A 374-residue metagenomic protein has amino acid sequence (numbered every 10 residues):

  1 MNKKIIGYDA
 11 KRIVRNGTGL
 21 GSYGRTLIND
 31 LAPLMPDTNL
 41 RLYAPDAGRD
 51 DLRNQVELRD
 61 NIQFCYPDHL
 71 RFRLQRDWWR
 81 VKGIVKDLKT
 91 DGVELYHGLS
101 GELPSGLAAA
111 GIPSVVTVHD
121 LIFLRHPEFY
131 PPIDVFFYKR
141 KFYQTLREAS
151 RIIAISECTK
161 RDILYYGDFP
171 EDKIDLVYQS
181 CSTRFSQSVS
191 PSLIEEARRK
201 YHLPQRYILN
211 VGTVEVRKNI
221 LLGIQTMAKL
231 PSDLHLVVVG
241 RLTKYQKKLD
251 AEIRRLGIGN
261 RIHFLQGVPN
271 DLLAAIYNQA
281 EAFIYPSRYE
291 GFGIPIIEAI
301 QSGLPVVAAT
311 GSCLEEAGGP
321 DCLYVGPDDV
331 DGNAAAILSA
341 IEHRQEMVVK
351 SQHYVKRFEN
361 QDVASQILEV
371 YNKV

Functional and structural regions predicted by a protein language model:
M1-V374: Carbohydrate transferase catalytic cores enriched for Leloir-type hexosyltransferases
